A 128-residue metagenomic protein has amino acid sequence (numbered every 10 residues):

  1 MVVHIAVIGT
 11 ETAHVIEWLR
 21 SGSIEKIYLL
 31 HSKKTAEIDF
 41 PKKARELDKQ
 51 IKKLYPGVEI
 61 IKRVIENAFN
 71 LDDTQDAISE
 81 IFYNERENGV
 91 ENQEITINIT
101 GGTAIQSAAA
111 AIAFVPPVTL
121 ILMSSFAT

Functional and structural regions predicted by a protein language model:
M1-E94, I105-T128: Long, low-complexity, Lys/Arg-enriched
I97: Conformationally flexible catalytic loops at phosphate/diphosphate-handling active centers
